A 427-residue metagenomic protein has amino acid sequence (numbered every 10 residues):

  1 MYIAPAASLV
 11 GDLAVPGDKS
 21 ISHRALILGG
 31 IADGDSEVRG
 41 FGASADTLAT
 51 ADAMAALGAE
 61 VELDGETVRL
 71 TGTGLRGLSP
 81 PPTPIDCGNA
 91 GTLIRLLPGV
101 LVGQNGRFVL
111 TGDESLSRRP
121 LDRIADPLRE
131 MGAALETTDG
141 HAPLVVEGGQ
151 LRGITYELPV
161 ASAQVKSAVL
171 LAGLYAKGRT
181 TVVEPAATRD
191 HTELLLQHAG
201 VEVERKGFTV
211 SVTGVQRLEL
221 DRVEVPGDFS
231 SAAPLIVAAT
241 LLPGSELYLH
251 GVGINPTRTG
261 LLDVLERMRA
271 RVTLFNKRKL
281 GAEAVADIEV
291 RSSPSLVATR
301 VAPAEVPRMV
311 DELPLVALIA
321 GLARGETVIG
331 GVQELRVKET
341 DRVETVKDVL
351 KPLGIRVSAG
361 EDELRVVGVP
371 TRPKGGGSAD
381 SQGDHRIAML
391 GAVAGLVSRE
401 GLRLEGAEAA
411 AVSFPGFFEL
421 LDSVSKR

Functional and structural regions predicted by a protein language model:
M1-R427: Structural preference for solvent-exposed beta-strand-turn elements and adjacent flexible terminal/loop segments within
